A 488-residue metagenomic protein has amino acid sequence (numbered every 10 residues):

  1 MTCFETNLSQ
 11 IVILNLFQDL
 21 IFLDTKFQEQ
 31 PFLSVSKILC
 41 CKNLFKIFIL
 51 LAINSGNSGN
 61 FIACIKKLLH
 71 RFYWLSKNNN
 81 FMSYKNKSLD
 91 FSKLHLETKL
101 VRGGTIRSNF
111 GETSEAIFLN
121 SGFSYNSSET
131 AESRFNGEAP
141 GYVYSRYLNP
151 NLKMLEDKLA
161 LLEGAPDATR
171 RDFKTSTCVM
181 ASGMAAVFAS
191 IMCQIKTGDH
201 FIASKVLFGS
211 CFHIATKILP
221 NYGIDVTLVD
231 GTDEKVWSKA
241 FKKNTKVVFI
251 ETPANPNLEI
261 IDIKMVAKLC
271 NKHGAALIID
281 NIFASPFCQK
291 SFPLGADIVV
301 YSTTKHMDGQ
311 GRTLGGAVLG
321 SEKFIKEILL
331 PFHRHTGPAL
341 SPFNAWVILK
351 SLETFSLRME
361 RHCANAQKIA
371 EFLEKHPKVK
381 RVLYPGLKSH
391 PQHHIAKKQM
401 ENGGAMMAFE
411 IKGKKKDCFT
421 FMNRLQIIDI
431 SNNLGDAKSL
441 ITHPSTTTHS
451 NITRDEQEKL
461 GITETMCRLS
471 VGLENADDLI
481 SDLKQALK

Functional and structural regions predicted by a protein language model:
M1-N79: Intrinsic disorder/low-complexity segments
N60, S83-K85, P166-R171, T216-K217 (+4 more regions): PLP-dependent enzyme catalytic core of the Aspartate aminotransferase-like
M82-Y125, S133, E410-K412, D417-L425: N-terminal presequences and immediately downstream first alpha-helices
Y84-S92, L100-N109, L162, P166-K378 (+2 more regions): Conserved PLP-enzyme active-site core in the AAT-like
S88-E97, G104, P150, R381 (+2 more regions): Positively charged, small/polar-rich N-terminal and surface patches that mediate targeting and assembly and bind
T105, L119-Y125, F283, K305 (+6 more regions): Glycine-rich beta-alpha junction loops
S114, L119-L161, P166-A168: A glycine-/small-polar-enriched, mobile loop at the entrance of the PLP active site in fold-type I
V379-C467, V471: Conserved C-terminal alpha-helix-loop-beta "cap" of PLP-dependent enzymes that closes/shapes the active-site mouth
